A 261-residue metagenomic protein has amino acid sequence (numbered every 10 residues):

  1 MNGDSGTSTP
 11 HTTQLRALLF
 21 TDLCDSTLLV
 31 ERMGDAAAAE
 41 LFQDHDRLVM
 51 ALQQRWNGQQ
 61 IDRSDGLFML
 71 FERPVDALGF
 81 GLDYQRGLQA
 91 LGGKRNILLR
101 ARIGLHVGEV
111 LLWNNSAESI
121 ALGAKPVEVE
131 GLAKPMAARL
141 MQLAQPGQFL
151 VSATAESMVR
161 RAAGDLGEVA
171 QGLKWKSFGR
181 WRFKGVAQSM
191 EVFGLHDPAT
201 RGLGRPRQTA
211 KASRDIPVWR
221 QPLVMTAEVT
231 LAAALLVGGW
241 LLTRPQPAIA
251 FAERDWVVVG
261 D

Functional and structural regions predicted by a protein language model:
M1-Q14, P146-G147, A153-P245: Intrinsically disordered, glycine/charged-rich C-terminal tails and inter-domain linkers that flank nucleotidyl cyclase
N2-G87: Catalytic NTP-binding/metal-coordinating core of nucleotidyl cyclase/transferase enzymes
T9-T12, G93-N96, F251: Conserved catalytic network of the ASCE P-loop NTPase/AAA+ motor domain
A17, A101, G147, D255-W256: The start of beta-strands in P-loop NTPase/AAA+ ATPase cores
R47-M50, M69-Q188: Catalytic beta-strand-to-alpha-helix segment of the class III nucleotidyl cyclase homology domain
V107, G194-D197, D255, D261: Flexible glycine-/small-residue-rich
G238-D261: Acidic, proline/glycine-rich low-complexity intrinsically disordered segments
